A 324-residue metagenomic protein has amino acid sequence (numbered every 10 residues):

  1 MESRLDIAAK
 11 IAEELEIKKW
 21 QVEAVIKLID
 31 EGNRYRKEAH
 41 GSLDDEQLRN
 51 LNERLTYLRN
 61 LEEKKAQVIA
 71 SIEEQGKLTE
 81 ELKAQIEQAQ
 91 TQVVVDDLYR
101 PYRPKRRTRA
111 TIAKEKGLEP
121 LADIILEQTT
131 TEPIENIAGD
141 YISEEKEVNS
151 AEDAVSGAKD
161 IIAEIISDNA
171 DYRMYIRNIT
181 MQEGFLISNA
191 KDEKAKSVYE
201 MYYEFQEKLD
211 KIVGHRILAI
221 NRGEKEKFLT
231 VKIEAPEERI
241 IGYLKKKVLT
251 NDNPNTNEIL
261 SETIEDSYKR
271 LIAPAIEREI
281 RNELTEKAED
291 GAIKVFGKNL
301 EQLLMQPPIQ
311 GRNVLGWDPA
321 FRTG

Functional and structural regions predicted by a protein language model:
M1-E23: Generic start-of-chain signal for non-secretory N-termini
M1-R4, K18, E31, L61 (+2 more regions): Generic alpha-helical segment signature
I7, E31-Y35, I134: Short, charged amphipathic recognition helices of the HTH superfamily and cognate SANT/SANTA-like modules
A12, L28, E38, Q85 (+1 more regions): Short, flexible active-site loop motifs that bind/organize anionic cofactors or intermediates
I17, Q21-R34, E38, A320-G324: Short, intrinsically disordered, charge-balanced linker/junction segments flanking boundaries in proteins
A39-L43: Short, basic interhelical loop/turn and adjoining N-cap of the next helix at nucleic-acid- or acidic-partner-contacting
D44-N50, Y57, L61-Q67, S71-L315 (+1 more regions): Duplex nucleic acid-engaging cores and interfaces of nucleic-acid transaction enzymes
